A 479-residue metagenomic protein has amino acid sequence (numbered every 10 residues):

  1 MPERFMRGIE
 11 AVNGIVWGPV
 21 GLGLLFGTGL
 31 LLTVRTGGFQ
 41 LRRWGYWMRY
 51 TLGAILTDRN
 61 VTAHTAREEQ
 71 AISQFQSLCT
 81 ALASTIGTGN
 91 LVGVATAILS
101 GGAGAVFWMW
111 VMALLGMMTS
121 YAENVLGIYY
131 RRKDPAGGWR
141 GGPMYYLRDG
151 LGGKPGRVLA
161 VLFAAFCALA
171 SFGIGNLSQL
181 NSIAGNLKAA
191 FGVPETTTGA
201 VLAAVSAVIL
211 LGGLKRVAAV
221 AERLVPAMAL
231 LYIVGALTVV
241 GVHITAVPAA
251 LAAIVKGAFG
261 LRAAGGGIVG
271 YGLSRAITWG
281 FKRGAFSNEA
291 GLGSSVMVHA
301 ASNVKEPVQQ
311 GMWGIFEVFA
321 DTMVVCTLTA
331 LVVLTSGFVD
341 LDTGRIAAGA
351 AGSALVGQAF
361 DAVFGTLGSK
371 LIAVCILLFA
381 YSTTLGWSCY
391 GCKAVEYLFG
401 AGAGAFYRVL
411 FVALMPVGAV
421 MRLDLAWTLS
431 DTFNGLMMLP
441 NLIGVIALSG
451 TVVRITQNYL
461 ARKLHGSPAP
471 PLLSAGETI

Functional and structural regions predicted by a protein language model:
M1-S84, T88, I98-A105, G116 (+2 more regions): N-terminal alpha-helical transmembrane segments of multi-pass membrane transport and channel/translocase proteins
F5, R35-Q40, G89-V94, F172-I183 (+5 more regions): Transmembrane helix-loop junctions in multi-pass membrane proteins
L24-L32, T36-R49, F163, L180-L187 (+5 more regions): Membrane-interface loop-to-helix entry segments
L32, M112-G137, R148-N181, G185-I209 (+1 more regions): Helix-loop-helix module between adjacent transmembrane segments
G38-I72, T96-I98, G102-A105, W110 (+6 more regions): Flexible loop linkers connecting adjacent transmembrane helices in multi-pass alpha-helical membrane transporters
R59-I98, L126-M144, R148-G150, A165-A168 (+1 more regions): Alpha-helical membrane segments and immediately flanking helix-loop junctions that form or couple to the substrate/ion
E68-A71, G102-V111, Y146-D149, K154-L162 (+3 more regions): Membrane-interface alpha-helices at helix entry/exit sites of multi-pass transporters
E123-K133, L237-A253, L261, G265-Y271 (+2 more regions): Extracellular/periplasmic helix-exit of transmembrane alpha-helices
